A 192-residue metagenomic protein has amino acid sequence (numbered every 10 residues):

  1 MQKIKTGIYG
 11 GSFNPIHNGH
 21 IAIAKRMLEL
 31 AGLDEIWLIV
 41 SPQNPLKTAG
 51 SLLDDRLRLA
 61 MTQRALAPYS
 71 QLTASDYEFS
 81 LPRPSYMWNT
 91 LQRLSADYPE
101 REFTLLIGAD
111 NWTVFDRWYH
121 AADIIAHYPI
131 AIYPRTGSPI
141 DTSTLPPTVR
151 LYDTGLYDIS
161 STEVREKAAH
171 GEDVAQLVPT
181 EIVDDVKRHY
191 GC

Functional and structural regions predicted by a protein language model:
M1-C192: Nucleotidyltransferase catalytic core that binds NTPs
